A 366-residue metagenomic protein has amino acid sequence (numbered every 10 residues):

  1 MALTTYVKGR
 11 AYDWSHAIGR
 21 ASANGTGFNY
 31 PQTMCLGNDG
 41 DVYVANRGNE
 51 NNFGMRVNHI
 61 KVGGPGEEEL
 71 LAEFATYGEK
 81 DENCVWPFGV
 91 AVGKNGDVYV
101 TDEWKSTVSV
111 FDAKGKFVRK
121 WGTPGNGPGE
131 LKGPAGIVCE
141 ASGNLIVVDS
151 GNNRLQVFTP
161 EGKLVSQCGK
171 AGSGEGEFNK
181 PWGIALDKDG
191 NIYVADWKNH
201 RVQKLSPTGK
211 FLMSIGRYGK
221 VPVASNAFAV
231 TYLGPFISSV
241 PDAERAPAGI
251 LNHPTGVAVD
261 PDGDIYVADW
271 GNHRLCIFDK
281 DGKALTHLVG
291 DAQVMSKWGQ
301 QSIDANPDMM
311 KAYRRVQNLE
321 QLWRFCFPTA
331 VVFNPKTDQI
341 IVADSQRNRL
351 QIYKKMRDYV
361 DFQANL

Functional and structural regions predicted by a protein language model:
M1-L366: Eukaryotic scaffold repeat domains enriched in small/polar residues
